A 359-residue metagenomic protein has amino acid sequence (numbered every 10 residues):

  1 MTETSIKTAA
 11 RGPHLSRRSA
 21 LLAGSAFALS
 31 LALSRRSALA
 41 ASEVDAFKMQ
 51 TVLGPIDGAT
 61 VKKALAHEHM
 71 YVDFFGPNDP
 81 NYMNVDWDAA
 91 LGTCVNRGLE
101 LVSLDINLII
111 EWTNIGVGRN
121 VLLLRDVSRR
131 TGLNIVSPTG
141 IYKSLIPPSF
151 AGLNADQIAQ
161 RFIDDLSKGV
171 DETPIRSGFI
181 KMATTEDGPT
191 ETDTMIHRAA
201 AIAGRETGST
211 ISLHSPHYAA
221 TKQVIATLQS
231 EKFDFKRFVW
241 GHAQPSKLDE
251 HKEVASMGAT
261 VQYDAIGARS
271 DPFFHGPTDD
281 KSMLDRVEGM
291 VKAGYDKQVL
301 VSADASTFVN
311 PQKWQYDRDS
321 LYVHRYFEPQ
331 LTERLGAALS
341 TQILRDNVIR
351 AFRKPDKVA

Functional and structural regions predicted by a protein language model:
M1-L15: N-terminal secretory signal peptides
L15-A32, A38: N-terminal export leaders
S34-A59: C-terminal segment of N-terminal export signals and the immediately downstream linker at the start of the mature
V61-A66, D79-N134, Q157-I175: Alpha-helical scaffold segments that flank or form the walls of functional sites
H67, I109, G204, V261 (+2 more regions): Divalent metal-coordination and catalytic microenvironments
D126-R130, N134-T210, T260, D264-G267 (+1 more regions): Active-site gating/metal-coordination segments in enzymes
A201, R205-K292, Q298-V299: Catalytic pocket-lining loop regions of alpha/beta-barrel enzymes, especially the amidohydrolase/enolase/GH5 lineages
Y295-D317: Short acidic/histidine-rich active-site segments
